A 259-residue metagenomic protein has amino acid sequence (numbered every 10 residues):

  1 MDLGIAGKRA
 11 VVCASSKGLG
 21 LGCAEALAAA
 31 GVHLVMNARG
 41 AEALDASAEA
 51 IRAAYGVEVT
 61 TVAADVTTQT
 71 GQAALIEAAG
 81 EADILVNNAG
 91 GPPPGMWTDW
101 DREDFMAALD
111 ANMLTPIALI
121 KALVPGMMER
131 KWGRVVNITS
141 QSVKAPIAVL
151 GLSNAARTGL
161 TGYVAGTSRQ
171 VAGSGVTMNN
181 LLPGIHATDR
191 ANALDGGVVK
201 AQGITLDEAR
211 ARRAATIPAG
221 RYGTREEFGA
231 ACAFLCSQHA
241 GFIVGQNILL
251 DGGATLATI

Functional and structural regions predicted by a protein language model:
M1-G4, A145, A233, V244-I259: Short C-terminal tail/terminal secondary-structure segment of NAD(P)H-dependent dehydrogenase/reductase domains
R9, A14-G18: Conserved glycine-rich cofactor-binding loop
V32-A46: Conserved glycine-rich Rossmann-like NAD(P)H-binding loop of the short-chain dehydrogenase/reductase
M96-L109, V135, R213-A214: Substrate-binding pocket helix/loop in short-chain dehydrogenase/reductase
P125, R169-Q170, G241: Alpha-helical segment proximal to the catalytic Tyr-Lys
V136-G159, V164-G173, I185-H186: Catalytic loop of short-chain dehydrogenase/reductase
A172, T177, I243-G245: Short, small/polar-rich loop/turn modules that mediate ligand/substrate recognition or access, typified
